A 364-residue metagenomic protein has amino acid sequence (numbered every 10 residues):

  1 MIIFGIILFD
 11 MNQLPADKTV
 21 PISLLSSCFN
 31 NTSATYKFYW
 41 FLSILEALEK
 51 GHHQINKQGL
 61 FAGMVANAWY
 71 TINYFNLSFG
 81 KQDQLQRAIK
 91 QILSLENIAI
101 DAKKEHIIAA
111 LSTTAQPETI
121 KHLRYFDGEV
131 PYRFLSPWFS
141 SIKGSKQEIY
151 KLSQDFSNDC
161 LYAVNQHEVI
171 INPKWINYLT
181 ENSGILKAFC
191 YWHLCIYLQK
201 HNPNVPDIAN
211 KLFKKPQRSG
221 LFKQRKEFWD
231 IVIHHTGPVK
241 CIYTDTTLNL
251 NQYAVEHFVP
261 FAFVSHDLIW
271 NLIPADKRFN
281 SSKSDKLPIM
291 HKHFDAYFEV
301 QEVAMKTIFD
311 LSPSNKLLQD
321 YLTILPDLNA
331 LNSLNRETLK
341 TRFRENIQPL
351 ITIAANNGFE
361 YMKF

Functional and structural regions predicted by a protein language model:
I3-R225, K292-V303, T307: Mixed-charge, low-complexity interaction segments
A34, K50-Q54, Y74-L77, D285 (+4 more regions): Intrinsically disordered or highly flexible coil/loop and linker segments, enriched in small and charged/polar residues
R218-W229, V255-F261: Short Cys/His-rich Zn2+-coordinating modules
E227-T236, S265-L268: Short, flexible, mixed-charge glycine/proline-rich loop motifs that serve as phosphate/nucleic-acid-contacting
P238-K240: Non-heme di-metal
I242-P274, K283-A296: Histidine-centered nuclease catalytic patch
K277: Long, His/Glu/Asp-enriched segments that create or flank divalent metal/ion-associated functional microenvironments
P288-F359: C-terminal structured domain segments
